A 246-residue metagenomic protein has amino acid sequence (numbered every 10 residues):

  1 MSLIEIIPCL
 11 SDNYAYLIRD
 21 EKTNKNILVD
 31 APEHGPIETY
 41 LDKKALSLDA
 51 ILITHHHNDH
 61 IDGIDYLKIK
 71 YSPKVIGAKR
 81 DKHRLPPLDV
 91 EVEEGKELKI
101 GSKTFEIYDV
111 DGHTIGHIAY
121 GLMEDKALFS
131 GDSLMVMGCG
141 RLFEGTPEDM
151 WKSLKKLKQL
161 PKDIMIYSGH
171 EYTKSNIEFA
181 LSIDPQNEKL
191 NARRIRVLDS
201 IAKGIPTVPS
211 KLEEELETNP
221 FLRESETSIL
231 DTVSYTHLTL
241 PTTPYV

Functional and structural regions predicted by a protein language model:
M1-L46, A119-G131: Conserved beta-strand hairpin/beta-sheet module of binuclear metal-dependent hydrolase folds, prominently
I6, L17-R19, E97-M123, A127-L128 (+1 more regions): Core dinuclear metal-dependent hydrolase active-site scaffold
I18, D30, H55, V110 (+3 more regions): Divalent metal-coordination and catalytic microenvironments
T23, E33, N58, G112 (+2 more regions): Short, glycine/acidic-enriched loop or turn micro-motifs at the edges of active sites
N26, E33-E106, R196: Active-site HxH/HxHxD metal-binding segment of metal-dependent hydrolases
I51-I61, V110-I115, Y167-T173: Histidine-centered catalytic micro-motifs
I115-N219, R223: Metallo-beta-lactamase
H237-V246: Single conserved hydrophobic/aromatic residue that forms the stacking wall/gate of nucleotide- or nucleobase-binding
